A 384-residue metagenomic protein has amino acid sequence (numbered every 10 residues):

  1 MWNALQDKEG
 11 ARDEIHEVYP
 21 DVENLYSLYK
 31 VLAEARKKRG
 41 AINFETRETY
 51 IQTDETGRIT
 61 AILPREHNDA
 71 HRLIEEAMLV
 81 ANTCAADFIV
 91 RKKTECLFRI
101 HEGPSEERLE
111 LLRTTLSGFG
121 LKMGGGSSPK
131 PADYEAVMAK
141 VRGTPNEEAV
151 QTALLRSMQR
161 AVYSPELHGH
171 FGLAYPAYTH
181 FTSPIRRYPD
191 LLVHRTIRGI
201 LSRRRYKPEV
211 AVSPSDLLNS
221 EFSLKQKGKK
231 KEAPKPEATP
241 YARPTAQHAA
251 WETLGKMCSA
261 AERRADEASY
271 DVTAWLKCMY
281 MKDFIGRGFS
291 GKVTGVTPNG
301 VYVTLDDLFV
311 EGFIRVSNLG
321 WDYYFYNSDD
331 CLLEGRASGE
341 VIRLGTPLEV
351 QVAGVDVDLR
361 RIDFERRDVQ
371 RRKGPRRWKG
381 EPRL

Functional and structural regions predicted by a protein language model:
M1-L384: Conserved, carboxylate-rich catalytic/transport cores that coordinate ions
